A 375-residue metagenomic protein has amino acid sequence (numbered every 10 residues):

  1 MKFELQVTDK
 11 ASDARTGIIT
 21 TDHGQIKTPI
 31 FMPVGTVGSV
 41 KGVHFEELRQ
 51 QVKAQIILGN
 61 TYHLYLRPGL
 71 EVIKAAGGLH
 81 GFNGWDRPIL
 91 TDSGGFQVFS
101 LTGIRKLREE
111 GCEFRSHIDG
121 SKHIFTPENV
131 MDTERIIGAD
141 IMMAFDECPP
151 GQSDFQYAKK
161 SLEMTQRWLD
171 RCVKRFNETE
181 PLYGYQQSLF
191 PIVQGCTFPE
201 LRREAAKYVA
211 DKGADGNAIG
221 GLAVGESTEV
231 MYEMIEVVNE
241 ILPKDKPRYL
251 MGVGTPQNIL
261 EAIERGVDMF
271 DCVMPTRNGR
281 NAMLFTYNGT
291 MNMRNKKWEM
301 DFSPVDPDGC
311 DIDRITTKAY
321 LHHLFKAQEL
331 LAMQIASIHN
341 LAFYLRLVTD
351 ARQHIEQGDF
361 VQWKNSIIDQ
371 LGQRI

Functional and structural regions predicted by a protein language model:
M1-L182, K296-W298: Non-catalytic, usually N-terminal nucleic-acid engagement modules in DNA/RNA processing proteins
M1-T20, I26-P33, K41-G42, D146-Q152 (+1 more regions): C-terminal extensions of enzymes
G24, I57, D92, E134 (+5 more regions): Conserved, mostly hydrophobic/aromatic
Y65, P150-G151, G225-E226, N278-G279 (+1 more regions): Short secondary-structure capping/turn micro-motifs that flank functional sites
N129, T133-I136, K160, M164-R171 (+5 more regions): A non-catalytic, amphipathic alpha-helix used as a structural packing/dimerization or gating element in enzyme scaffolds
A139, D170, K174-N177, E240-P243 (+4 more regions): Generic secondary-structure signature for well-ordered alpha-helical cores
Q152-F155, K159, G216-L222, L330-M333: Glycine- and acidic
E163-Q166, R175, T179, G184-V305: Glycine-rich phosphate/ribose-binding loops and adjacent secondary-structure elements that form binding surfaces
